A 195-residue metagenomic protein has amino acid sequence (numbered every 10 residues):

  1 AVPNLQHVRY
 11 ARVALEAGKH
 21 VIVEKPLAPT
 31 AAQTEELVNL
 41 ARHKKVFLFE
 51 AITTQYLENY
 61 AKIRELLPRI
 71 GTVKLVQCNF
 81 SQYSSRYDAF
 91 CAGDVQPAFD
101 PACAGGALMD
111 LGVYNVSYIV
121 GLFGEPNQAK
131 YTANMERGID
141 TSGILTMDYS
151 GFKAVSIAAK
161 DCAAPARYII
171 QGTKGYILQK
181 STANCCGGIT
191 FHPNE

Functional and structural regions predicted by a protein language model:
A1-L40: Beta-loop-alpha module in the N-terminal Rossmann-like domain of NAD(P)-dependent dehydrogenases, especially those
P3, P26, I52-T53, F80-S81: Histidine-centered beta-alpha loop that forms part of the nucleotide-sugar donor binding/catalytic region in diverse
H7-V8, R86, G187: Glycine/Thr-rich phosphate-binding loops of Rossmann-like dinucleotide-binding domains
V23-E24, L48-E50, Q179: Hydrophobic residues in well-ordered beta-strands that form the structural core
T30, Y83-D88, A164-A166, L178-K180: A short beta-to-alpha transition loop/helix N-cap that caps and shapes the active-site region
E36-T53, T72-L75: Rossmann-fold dehydrogenase core element
T54-N127: Predominantly a Rossmann-like dinucleotide-binding segment in NAD(P)-dependent oxidoreductases
V116-C186: Contiguous beta-strand/loop segments that form the cofactor/metal-binding neighborhood of enzyme cores
